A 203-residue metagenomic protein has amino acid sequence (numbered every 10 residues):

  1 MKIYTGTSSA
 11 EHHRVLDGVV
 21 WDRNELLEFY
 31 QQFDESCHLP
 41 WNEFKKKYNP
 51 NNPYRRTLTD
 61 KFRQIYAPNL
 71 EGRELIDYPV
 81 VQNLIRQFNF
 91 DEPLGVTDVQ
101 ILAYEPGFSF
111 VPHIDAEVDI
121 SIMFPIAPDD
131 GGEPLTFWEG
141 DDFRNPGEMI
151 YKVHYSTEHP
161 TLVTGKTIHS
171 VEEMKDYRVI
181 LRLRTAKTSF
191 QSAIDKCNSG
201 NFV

Functional and structural regions predicted by a protein language model:
M1, G72-R73, D77, Q87-D98 (+3 more regions): Generic structural signal for short, solvent-exposed loop/turn connectors between secondary structure elements
M1-I3, R14, V99, I122 (+4 more regions): A broad, low-specificity signal marking well-ordered, structured residues that form hydrophobic/aromatic
M1-P93: Non-heme Fe(II)/2-oxoglutarate
G18, I126, L183-K187: Short beta-strand-to-loop capping motifs
R56-T57, I114, L183-T185: Positively charged, low-complexity intrinsically disordered regions
L94-L162: Catalytic core of non-heme Fe(II) oxygenases with the double-stranded beta-helix
T136-V203: Catalytic core of Fe(II)/2-oxoglutarate
